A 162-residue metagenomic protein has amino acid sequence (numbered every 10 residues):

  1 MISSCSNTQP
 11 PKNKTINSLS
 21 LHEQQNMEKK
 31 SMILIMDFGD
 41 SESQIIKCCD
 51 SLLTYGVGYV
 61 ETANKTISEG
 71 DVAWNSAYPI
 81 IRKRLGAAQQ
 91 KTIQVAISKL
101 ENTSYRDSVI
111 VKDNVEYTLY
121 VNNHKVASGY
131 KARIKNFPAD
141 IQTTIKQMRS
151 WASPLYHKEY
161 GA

Functional and structural regions predicted by a protein language model:
M1-S3: Sec-dependent bacterial lipoprotein signal peptides
S6-D40, S104-A162: Short, well-ordered, aromatic-rich surface patches in folded extracellular/luminal domains
D40-D50: Short, solvent-exposed loop/hinge segments that bridge or flank secondary-structure elements
Q44-I46, K83, Y117-L119: Hydrophobic/aromatic beta-strand elements that line small-molecule binding cavities or substrate pockets in beta-rich
I46-K47, G58-Y59, K65: Extended intrinsically disordered, low-complexity coil regions enriched in Ser, Thr, Gly, Ala and often Pro
L53-V57, S128-G129: Short hydrophobic/aromatic-rich beta-strand segments that constitute the beta-sheet cores of beta-sandwich/beta-barrel
E61-I81, S128: Acidic/histidine-rich, surface-exposed loop or edge segments in extracytoplasmic proteins
A77-K112: Short, internal acidic amphipathic alpha-helical interface segments that mediate docking to partner proteins
